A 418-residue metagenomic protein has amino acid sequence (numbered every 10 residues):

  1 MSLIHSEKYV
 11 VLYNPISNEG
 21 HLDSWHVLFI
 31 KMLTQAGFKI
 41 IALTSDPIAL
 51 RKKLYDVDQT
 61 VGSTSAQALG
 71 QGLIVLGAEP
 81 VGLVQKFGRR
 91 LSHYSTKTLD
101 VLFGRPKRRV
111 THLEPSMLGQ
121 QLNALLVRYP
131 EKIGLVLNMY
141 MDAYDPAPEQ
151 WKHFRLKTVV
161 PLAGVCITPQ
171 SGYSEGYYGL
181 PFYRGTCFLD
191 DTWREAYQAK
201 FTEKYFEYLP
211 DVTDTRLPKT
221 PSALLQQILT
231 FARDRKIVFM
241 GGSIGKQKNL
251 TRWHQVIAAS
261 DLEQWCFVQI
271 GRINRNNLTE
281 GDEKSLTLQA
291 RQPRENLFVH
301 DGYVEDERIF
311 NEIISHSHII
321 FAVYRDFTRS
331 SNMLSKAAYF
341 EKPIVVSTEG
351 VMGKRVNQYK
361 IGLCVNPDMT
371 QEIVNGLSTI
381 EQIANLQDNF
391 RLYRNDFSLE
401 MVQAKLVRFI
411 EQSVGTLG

Functional and structural regions predicted by a protein language model:
V11, I228-K248, H254-I257, F267-V268: Conserved donor-binding/catalytic core segment of Leloir-type glycosyltransferases
Y13-V27, Y144-D145, K248, T328: A short, glycine/small-residue-rich beta-strand->loop->alpha-helix junction that serves as a flexible
H21, D368, E381-G415: A charged, aromatic-enriched C-terminal amphipathic alpha-helix characteristic of glycosyltransferases across folds
I48, G241, C266-K284, V299-Y303: Glycosyltransferase donor-sugar binding loop
P161-G172, P181-L224: Donor nucleotide-sugar binding/catalytic pocket of nucleotide-sugar-dependent glycosyltransferases
E280-E312, H316: Nucleotide-activated donor-binding/catalytic signature segment of Leloir-type glycosyltransferases, i.e., the conserved
E312-R329: Acidic donor-binding loop of glycosyltransferase active sites
I319-I320, E341-S347: Short hydrophobic beta-strand element within catalytic cores of glycosyltransferases and related nucleotide-activated
